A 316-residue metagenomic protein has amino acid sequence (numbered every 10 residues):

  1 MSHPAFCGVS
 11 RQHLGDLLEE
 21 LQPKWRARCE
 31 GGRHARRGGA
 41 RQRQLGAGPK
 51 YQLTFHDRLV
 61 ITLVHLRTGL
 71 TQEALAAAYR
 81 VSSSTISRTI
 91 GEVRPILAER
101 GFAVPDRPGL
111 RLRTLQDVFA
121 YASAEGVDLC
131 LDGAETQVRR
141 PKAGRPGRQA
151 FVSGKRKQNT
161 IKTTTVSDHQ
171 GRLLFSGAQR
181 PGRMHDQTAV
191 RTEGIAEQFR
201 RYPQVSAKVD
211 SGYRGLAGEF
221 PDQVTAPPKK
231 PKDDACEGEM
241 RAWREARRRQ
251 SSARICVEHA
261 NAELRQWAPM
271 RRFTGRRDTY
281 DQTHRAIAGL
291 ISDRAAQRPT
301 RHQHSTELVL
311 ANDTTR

Functional and structural regions predicted by a protein language model:
M1-L53, G215, P299-L308, D313-R316: Charged, often Cys/His-bearing segments associated with DNA-binding zinc-finger transcription factors
P23-A27, R67, E92-P95, E99: Short helix-loop boundary/capping segments at the starts of domains
L53-T54, R249: Residue-level marker of regulatory loop/turn positions in helix-turn-helix DNA-binding domains and in histidine
T54-G69: Short, amphipathic alpha-helical "recognition" segments used to contact nucleic acids or chromatin
A74-A98, F102-R316: Short, well-ordered secondary-structure "scaffold" segments embedded in the functional core of diverse domains
